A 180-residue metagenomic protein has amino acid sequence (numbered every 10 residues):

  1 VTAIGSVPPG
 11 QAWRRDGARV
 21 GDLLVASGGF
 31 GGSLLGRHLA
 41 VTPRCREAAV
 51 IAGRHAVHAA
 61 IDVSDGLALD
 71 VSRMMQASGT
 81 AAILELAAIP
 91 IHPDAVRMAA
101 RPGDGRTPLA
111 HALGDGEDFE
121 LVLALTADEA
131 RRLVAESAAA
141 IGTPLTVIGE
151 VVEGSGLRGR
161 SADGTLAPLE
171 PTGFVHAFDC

Functional and structural regions predicted by a protein language model:
V1-L34: Glycine-rich anion-binding loops of enzyme active sites
T2-G10, V57, V63-C180: Glycine-/charge-enriched secondary-structure boundary and capping motifs
V25-A26, A59-I61: Conserved beta-strand-loop-short alpha-helix elements that form and flank the Mn2+/Mg2+-coordinating active site
A26-S27, R44-A49, T107-A110: Short amphipathic alpha-helical segments, especially helix-boundary/capping motifs
G32-A48: Short, compositionally biased
L39, P43, D62-L67: Short, contiguous, pocket-lining structural segments that sit at or immediately flank catalytic/ligand-binding sites
